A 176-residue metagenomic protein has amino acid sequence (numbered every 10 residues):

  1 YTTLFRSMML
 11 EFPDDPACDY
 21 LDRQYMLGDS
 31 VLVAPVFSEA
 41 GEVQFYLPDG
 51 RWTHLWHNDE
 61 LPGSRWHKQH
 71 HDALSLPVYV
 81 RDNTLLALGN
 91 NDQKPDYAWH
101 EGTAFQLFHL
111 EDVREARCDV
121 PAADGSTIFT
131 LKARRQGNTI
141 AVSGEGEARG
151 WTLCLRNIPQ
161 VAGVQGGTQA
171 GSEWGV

Functional and structural regions predicted by a protein language model:
Y1-T3: Single conserved hydrophobic/aromatic residue that forms the stacking wall/gate of nucleotide- or nucleobase-binding
F5-E145, R149-I158: Catalytic core of carbohydrate-active enzymes
G163-V176: A carboxyl-terminal module marker
